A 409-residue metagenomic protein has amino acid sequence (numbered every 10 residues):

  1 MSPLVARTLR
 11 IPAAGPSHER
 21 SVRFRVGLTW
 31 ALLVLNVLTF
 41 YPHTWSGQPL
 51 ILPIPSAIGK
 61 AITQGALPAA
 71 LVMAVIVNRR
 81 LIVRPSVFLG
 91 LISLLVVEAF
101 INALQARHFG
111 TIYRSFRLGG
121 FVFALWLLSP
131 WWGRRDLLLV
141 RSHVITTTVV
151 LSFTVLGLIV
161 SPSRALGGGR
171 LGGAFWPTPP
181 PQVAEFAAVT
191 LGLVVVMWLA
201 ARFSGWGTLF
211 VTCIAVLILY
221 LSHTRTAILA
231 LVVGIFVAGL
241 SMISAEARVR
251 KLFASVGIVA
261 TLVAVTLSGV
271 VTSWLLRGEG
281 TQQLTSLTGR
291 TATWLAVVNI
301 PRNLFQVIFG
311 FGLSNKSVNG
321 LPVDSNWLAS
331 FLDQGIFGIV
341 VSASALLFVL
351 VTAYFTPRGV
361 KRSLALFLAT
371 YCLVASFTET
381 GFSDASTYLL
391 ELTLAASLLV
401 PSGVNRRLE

Functional and structural regions predicted by a protein language model:
S2-V77, L95-Q105, G157-L158, C372-V374: N-terminal signal-anchor transmembrane segment
R25-A31, P85-L94, L127-T154, A200: Interfacial loop-to-transmembrane-helix boundary motif in multi-pass membrane proteins
S46, L276-F337, A353-P357: Long extracytoplasmic/lumenal interhelical loops at the membrane interface of multi-pass membrane proteins
K60-A66, V87-F100, R107-P130: Aromatic-anchored transmembrane helix interface
V140-L166, T178-S241: Alpha-helical transmembrane segments of multi-pass inner-membrane proteins
L156-S161, G239-T281, I300-N303: A membrane-periplasm/extracellular boundary helix in multi-pass inner-membrane enzymes that assemble envelope glycans
Q334-L373: Hydrophobic transmembrane alpha-helices and their immediate junctions
F367-L373, F382-E409: Transmembrane alpha-helices of multi-pass inner-membrane enzymes
